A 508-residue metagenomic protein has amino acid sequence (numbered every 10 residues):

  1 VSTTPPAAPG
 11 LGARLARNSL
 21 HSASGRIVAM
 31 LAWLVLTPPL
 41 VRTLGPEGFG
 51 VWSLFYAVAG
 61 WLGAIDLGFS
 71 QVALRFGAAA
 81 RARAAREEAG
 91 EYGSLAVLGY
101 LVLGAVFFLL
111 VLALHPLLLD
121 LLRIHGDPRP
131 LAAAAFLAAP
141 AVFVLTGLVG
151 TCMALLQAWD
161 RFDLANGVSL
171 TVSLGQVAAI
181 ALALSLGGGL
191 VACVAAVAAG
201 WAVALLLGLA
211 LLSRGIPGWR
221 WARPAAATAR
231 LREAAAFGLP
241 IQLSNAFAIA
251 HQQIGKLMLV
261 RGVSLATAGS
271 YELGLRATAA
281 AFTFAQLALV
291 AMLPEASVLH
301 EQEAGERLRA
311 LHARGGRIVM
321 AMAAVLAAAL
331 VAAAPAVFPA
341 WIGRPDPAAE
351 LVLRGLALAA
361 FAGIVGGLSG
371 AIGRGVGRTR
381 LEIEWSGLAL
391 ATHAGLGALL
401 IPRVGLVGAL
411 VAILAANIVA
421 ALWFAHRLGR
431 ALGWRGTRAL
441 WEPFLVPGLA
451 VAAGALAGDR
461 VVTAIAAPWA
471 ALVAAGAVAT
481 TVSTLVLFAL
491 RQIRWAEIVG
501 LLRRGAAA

Functional and structural regions predicted by a protein language model:
V1-W33, E87-L95, R129-A133, L211-L212 (+4 more regions): N-terminal membrane topogenesis motif
S2-L15, L190, G208-Q252, A291 (+4 more regions): Interhelical loop/hinge segments that connect adjacent transmembrane helices in multipass membrane
S2-P9, H426, L456-A508: Membrane-proximal transmembrane or re-entrant/amphipathic helices at the cytosolic face
R14-A79, A105-L112, V142, V177 (+2 more regions): Signature of the first transmembrane helix
R17-L34, A196-G200, A204, G208 (+4 more regions): Transmembrane helical elements of multi-pass membrane transporters/channels
L67-R83, Q157-A158, I216-G218, G274 (+2 more regions): Helix-loop junctions and terminal segments of transmembrane helices in multi-pass membrane transport/translocation
L137, N166-P217, F237, G387-G395 (+3 more regions): Hydrophobic alpha-helical transmembrane segments
V144-S169, V191, L212, A357-A389: Membrane-interface junctions at transmembrane-helix termini in multi-pass inner-membrane proteins
